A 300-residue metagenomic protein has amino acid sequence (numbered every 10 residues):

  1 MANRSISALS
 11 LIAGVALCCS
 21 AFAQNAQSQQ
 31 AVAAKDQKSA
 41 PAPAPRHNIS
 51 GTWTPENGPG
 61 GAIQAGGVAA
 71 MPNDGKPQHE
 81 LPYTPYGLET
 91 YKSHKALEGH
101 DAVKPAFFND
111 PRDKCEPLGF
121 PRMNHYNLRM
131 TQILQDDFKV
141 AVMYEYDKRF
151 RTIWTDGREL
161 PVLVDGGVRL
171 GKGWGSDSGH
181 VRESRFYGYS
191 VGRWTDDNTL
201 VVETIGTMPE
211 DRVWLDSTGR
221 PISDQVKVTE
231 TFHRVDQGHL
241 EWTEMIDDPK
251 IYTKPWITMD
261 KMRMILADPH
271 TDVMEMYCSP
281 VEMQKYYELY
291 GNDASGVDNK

Functional and structural regions predicted by a protein language model:
A2-N3, S10, F22-K300: PEST-like low-complexity, intrinsically disordered acidic/proline/serine-rich tracts that flank trafficking/processing
S10-C18: Hydrophobic helical h-region of N-terminal Sec-dependent signal peptides in bacterial secretory/periplasmic proteins
